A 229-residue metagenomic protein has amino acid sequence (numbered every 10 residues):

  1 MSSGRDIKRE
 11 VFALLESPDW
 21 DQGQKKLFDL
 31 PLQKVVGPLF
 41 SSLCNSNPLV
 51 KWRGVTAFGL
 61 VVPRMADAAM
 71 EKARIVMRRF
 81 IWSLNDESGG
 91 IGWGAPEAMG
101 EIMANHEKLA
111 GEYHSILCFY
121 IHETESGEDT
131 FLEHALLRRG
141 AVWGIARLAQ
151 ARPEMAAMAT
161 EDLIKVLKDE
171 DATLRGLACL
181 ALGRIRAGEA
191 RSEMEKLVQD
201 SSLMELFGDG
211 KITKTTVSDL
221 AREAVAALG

Functional and structural regions predicted by a protein language model:
M1-A66, T215-G229: N-terminal alpha-helical scaffold/docking segments in eukaryotic complex subunits
S2-R9, L30-S42, R64-I81, K108-T124 (+3 more regions): Amphipathic alpha-helical scaffolding segments comprising HEAT/armadillo-like alpha-solenoid repeats
S17, Q33, P48-L49, G89-G90 (+8 more regions): Alpha-helix N-cap/helix-start positions at coil->helix boundaries
G23, G54, A95, A141 (+2 more regions): Conserved hydrophobic register position within alpha-solenoid helical repeats
S41-L49, W82, D86-G90, K165-T173: Short coil/turn segments at helix-helix junctions and helix-capping linkers within large alpha-helical proteins
G59-V62, G100-E101, V142, A146-R147 (+3 more regions): Structural signature of alpha-helical solenoid repeat scaffolds
A69-G100: Hydrophobic/aromatic-rich structural module bridging two neighboring secondary-structure elements via a short loop
H114-R152: Histidine/lysine/aspartate-rich catalytic loop segments that bind and position anionic ligands
